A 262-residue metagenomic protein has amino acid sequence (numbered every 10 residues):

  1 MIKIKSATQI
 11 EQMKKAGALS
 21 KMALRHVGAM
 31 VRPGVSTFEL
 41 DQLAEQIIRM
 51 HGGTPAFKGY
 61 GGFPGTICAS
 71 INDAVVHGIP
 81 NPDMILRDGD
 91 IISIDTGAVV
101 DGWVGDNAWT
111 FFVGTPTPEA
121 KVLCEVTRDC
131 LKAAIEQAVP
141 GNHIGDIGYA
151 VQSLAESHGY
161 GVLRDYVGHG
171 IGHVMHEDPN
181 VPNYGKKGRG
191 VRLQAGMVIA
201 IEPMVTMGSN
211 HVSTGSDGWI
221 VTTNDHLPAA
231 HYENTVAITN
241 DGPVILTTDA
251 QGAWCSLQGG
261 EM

Functional and structural regions predicted by a protein language model:
M1-M262: Active-site neighborhoods and metal-handling regions in enzymes and metal-associated proteins
